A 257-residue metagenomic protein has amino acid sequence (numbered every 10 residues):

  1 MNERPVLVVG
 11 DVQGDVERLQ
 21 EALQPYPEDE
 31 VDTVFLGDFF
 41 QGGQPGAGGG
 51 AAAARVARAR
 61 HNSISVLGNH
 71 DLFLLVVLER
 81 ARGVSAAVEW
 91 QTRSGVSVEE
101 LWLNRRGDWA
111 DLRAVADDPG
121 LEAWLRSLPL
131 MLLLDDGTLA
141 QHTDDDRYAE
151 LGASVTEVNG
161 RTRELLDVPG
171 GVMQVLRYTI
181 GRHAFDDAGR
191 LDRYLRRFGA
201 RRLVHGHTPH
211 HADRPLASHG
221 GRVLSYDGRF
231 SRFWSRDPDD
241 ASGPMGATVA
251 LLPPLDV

Functional and structural regions predicted by a protein language model:
M1-V257: Feature recognizes metal-dependent phosphohydrolase scaffolds
